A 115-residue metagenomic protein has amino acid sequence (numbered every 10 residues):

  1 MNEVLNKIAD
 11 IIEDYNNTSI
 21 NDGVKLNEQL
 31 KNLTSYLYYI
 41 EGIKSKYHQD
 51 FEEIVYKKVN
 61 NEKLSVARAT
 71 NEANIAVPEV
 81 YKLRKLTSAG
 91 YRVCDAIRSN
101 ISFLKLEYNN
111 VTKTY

Functional and structural regions predicted by a protein language model:
M1-T34: Short, charge-rich amphipathic alpha-helices with coiled-coil/heptad character
A9, G23-V24, N60-L64, R84-C94: Hydrophobic transmembrane alpha-helix bundles
I11-N21, Y36, I43, K57 (+2 more regions): Surface-exposed polar/charged interaction patches
N16, S45-H48, E52-V55, V59 (+3 more regions): Alpha-helical coiled-coil oligomerization motifs
N27-E53: Short, well-structured hydrophobic secondary-structure segments
H48-K85: Extended, amphipathic alpha-helical coiled-coil scaffold segments used for oligomerization/tethering in eukaryotic
K85-Y115: Long amphipathic alpha-helical coiled-coil segments
